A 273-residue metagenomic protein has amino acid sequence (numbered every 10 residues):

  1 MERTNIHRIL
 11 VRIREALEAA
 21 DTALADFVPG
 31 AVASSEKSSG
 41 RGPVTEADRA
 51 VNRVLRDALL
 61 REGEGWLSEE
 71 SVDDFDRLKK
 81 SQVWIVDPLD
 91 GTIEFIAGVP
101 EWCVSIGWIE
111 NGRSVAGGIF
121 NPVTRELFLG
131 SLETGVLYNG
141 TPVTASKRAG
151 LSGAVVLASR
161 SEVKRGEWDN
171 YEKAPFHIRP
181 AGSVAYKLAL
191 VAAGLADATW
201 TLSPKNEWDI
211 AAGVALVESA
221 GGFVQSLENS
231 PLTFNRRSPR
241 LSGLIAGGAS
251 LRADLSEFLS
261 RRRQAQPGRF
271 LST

Functional and structural regions predicted by a protein language model:
M1-L89, Q264-T273: N-terminal subdomain of lithium-sensitive/metallo-dependent phosphomonoesterases centered on the IMPase/IPPase/PAP
A20-F27, D48, L59, T92 (+6 more regions): Residue-level signal for inorganic ion chemistry
R49, E70, P88-G91, F95 (+5 more regions): Generic detector of well-ordered alpha-helical packing
E64, S81-V83, V115, A154 (+1 more regions): Conserved acidic residues
S68-E70, G140, G182, E228: Short loop/edge segments at beta-strand edges and connector loops that shape dinucleotide/nucleotide cofactor-binding
L78-T134: DPxDG-like acidic metal-binding loop motif
N111, N139-G140: Short strand-turn-strand beta-turns centered on an Asx-Gly dipeptide
S146-T273: An extended, acidic
